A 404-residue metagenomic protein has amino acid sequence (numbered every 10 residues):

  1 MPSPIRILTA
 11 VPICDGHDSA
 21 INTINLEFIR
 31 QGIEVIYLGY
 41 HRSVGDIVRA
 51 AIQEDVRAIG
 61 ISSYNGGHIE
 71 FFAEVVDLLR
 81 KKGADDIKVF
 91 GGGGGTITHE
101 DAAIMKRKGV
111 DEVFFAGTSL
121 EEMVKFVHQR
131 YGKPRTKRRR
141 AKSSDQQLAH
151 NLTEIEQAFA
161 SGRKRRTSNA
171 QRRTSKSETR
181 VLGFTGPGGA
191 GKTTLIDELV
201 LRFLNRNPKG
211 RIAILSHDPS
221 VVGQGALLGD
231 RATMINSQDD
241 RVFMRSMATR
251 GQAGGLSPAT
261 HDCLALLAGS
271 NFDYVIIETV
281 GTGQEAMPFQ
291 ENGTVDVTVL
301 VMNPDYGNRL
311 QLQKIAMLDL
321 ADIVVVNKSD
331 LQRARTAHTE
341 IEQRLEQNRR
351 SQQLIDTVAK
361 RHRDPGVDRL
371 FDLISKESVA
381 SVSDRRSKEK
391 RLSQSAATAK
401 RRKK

Functional and structural regions predicted by a protein language model:
C14, I21-M123: Cofactor-cradling patches in redox/metallo enzymes
D15, P187-A190: ATP-binding Walker
G66, Y274, T279-Q284, T294-Q311 (+2 more regions): Conserved Switch II/interswitch segment of TRAFAC-class P-loop GTPases
K106-L120, V124, D319-S378: Canonical P-loop GTPase G-domain recognition
E121-V181: Extreme N-terminal, non-catalytic leader segments that precede Walker-type/kinase nucleotide-binding cores
Q147-R163, K176-T179, A190, L199-E285 (+3 more regions): Nucleotide-state-sensitive switch-loop elements of NTP-binding domains
L195: Hydrophobic positions on the alpha1 helix immediately C-terminal to the Walker A/P-loop
V379-V382, R391: Intrinsic, low-complexity polybasic segments
